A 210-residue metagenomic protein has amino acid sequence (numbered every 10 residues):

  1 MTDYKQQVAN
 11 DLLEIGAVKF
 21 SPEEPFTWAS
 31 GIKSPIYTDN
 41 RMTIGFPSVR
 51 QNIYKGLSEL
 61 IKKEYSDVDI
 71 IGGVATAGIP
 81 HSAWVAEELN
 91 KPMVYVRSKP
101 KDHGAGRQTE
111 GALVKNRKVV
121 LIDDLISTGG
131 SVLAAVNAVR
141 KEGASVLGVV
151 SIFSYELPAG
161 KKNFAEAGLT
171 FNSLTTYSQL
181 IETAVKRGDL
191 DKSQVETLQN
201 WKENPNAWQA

Functional and structural regions predicted by a protein language model:
M1-Y65: Active-site-facing substrate-recognition patch
T2-E14, N137-A210: PRPP-dependent phosphoribosyltransferase catalytic core
L57-D69, V136-E142: Phosphate/pyrophosphate-binding loops at sites that engage ATP/ADP/AMP, CoA/4′-phosphopantetheine, polyphosphate
E64, G111-K115, N163: Solvent-exposed alpha-helices and their adjacent loops that cap or buttress functional pockets in soluble metabolic
S66-A75, V150: Short glycine-rich phosphate-binding loop at a beta-alpha junction
D69, R117, L147: Conserved acidic residues
S82-V119, T128-L133: Short, glycine/charge-rich flexible loops or terminal/linker lids adjacent to PRPP-binding catalytic cores
